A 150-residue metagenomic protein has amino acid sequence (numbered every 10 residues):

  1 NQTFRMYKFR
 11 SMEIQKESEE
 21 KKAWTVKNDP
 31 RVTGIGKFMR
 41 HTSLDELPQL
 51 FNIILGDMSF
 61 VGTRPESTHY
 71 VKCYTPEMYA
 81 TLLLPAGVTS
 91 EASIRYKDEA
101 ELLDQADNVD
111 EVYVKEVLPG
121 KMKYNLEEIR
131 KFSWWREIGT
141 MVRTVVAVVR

Functional and structural regions predicted by a protein language model:
Q2-R150: Conserved small/aromatic sequence motifs within transmembrane helices
